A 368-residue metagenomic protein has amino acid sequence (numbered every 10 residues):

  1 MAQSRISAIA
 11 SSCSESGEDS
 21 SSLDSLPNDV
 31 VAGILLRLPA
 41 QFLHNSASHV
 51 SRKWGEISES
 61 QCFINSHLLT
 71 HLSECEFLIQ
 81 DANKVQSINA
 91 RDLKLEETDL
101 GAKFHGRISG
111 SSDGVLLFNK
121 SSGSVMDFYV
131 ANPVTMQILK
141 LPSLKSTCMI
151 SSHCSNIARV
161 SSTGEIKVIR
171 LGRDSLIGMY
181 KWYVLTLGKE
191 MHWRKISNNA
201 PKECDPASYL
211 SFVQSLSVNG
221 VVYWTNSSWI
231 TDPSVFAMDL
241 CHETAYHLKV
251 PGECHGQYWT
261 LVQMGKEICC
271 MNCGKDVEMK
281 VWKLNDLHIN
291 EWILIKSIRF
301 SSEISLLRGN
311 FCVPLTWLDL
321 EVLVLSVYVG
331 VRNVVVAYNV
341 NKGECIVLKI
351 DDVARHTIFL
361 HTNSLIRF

Functional and structural regions predicted by a protein language model:
M1-F368: N-terminal entry/capping and adjacent linker segments that precede and initiate structured domains
